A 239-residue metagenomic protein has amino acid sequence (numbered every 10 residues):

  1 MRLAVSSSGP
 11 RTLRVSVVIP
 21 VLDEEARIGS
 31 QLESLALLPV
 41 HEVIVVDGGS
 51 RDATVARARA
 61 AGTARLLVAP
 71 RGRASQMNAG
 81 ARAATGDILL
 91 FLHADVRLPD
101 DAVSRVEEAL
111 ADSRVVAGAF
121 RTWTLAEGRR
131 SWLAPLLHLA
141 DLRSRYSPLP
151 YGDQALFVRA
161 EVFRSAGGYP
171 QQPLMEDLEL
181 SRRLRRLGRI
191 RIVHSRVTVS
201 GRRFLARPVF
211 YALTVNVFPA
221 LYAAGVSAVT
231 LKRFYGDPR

Functional and structural regions predicted by a protein language model:
M1-R11, R182-R239: Hydrophobic helical membrane-anchoring modules
D23-L37: Short, well-formed alpha-helical segments that are part of the catalytic scaffolds of diverse glycosyltransferases
A26-S30, D52-A60: Acidic helix N-cap motif at the loop->helix transition within catalytic regions of sugar-transfer enzymes
S34, D47-V55, V96: A conserved acidic beta->alpha catalytic loop
H41, V55-A83: Conserved donor nucleotide-binding strand/loop of the catalytic core
A53, A94-E108, R182: Acidic donor-binding/catalytic loop of UDP-sugar-dependent glycosyltransferases, especially processive GT2
L89: Short aromatic/hydrophobic "clamp" motif used to bind/position activated sugar donors
D101-S131: Conserved donor NDP-sugar-binding/catalytic core segment of glycosyltransferases
